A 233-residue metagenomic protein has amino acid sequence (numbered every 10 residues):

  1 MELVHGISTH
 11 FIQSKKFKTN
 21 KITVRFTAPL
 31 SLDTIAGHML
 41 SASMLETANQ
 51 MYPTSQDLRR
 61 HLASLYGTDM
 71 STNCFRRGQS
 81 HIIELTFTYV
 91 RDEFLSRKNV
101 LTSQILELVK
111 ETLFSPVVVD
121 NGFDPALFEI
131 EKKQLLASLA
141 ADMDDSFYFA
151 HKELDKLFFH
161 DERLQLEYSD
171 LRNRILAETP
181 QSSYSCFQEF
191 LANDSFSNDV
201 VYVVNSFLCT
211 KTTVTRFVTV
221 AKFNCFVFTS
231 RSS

Functional and structural regions predicted by a protein language model:
M1-L65, L171, Y184-S233: His/Glu-rich zincin catalytic helix
I12, K18-S31, A36, L58-E111 (+2 more regions): M16 family metallopeptidases and their MPP-like homologs
S41, I105-L113, T210: Short amphipathic C-terminal alpha-helix that caps PH/PH-like domains
L45-N49, L113-V117, L139, M143: Sec/Tat-exported extracytoplasmic proteins
A48-M51, E93-S96, S115-D124: Short, polar/flexible loop-turn hinges at active-site or ligand-entry regions and domain interfaces
R59, S115-L139: Acidic/histidine-enriched alpha-helical segments
M70-N73, P116, S182-S185: Short, charged beta->alpha transition segments
L136-N193: Scaffold signal of the M16-like zinc-metallopeptidase fold and its non-catalytic homologs
